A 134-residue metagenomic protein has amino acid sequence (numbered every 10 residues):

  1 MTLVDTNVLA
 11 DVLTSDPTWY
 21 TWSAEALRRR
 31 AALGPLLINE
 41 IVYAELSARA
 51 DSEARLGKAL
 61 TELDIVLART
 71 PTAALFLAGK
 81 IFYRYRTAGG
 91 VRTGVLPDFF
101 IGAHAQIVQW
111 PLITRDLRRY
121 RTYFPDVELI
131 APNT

Functional and structural regions predicted by a protein language model:
M1, R28, G102-T134: Acidic, PIN/NYN-like endoribonuclease modules and their adjacent C-terminal/linker elements
M1-I38, S47-A59, I130: Short, well-structured N-terminal submotif of metal-dependent ribonuclease cores
T2, P35-L37, D64-A68, P111: Short loop->beta-strand "edge-of-pocket" segments that line small-molecule binding or catalytic clefts across diverse
T6, E40, P97-F99, L117: Conserved glycosyltransferase catalytic-site signature
L9-A10, Y43, Y120: A generic structural signal for short hydrophobic patches within well-formed alpha-helices
V12, E40, P71, D116 (+1 more regions): Nucleotide-sugar donor-binding loop of glycosyltransferases
D51-A54, K58-A73: Active-site-proximal, substrate-binding regions of enzyme catalytic domains and RNA-binding/basic surfaces
V66-R115: Active-site neighborhoods of divalent-metal-dependent phosphate/nucleic-acid chemistry enzymes
